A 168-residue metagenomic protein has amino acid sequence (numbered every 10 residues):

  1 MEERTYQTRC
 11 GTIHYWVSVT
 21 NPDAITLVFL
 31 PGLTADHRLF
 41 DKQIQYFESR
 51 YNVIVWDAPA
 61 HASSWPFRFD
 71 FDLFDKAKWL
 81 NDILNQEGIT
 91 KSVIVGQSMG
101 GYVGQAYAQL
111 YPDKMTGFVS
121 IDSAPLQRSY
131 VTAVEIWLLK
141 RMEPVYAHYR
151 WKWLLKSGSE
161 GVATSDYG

Functional and structural regions predicted by a protein language model:
M1-T12: N-terminal cap/lid segment of alpha/beta-hydrolase-fold proteins
C10, I54-V95: Active-site loop/oxyanion-hole signature of alpha/beta-hydrolase fold enzymes
G11-P66: Conserved HGGG/HGGXW glycine-rich cap/lid loop of the alpha/beta-hydrolase fold
T26, R50-N52, T90-V93, K114-G117: Structural signature of beta-strand start/N-cap positions in the alpha/beta core of ABC transporter nucleotide-binding
I44, L84, Y107-A108: A conserved amphipathic alpha-helix that caps or lines the catalytic cleft of carbohydrate- and lipid-modifying enzymes
G96-G100, G104: Gly/Ala-rich beta-loop-alpha elbow adjacent to hydrolase catalytic centers
Q105-L110, T116-Y149: Flexible "cap/lid" loop of the alpha/beta hydrolase fold
S129-V131, H148-G168: Conserved alpha/beta-hydrolase catalytic His-Asp/Glu region
